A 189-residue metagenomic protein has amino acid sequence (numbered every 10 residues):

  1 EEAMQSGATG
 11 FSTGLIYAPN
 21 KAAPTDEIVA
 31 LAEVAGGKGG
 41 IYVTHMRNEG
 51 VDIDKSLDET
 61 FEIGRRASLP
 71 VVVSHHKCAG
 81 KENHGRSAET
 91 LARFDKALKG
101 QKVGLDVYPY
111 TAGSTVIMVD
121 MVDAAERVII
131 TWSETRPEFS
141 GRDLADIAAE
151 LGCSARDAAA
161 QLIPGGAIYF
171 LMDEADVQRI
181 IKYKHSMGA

Functional and structural regions predicted by a protein language model:
E1, E62-V71, H75-A189: Polyanionic/metal-chelating signatures
E1-M46, G50-E59, I63-R66: Hydrophobic, small-residue-rich alpha-helical packing segments that form membrane-like cores
